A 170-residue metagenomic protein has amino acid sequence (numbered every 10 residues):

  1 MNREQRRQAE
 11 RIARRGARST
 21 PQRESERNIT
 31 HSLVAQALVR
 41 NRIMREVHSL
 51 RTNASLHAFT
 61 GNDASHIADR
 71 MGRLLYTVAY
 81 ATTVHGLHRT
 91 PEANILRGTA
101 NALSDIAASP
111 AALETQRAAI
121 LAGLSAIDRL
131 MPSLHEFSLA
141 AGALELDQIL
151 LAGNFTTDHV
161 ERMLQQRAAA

Functional and structural regions predicted by a protein language model:
M1-R27: Short Lys/Arg-rich cationic patches that frequently serve as NLS/NoLS or arginine-rich RNA/DNA-binding motifs
N2-R6, T52, T60-I67, H88 (+3 more regions): Alpha-helix initiation/capping motif
T20-V84, R167: Short terminal alpha-helical segments
R40, S49-T52, A64-M71, A93-L96 (+3 more regions): Short amphipathic alpha-helical segments that mediate assembly, nucleic-acid/protein binding, or membrane association
D69-G98, R129-L146, L150: Extended intrinsically disordered, low-complexity coil regions enriched in Ser, Thr, Gly, Ala and often Pro
I106-P110: Solvent-exposed, conformationally flexible loop/turn segments
A111-A170: Amphipathic alpha-helical binding modules
